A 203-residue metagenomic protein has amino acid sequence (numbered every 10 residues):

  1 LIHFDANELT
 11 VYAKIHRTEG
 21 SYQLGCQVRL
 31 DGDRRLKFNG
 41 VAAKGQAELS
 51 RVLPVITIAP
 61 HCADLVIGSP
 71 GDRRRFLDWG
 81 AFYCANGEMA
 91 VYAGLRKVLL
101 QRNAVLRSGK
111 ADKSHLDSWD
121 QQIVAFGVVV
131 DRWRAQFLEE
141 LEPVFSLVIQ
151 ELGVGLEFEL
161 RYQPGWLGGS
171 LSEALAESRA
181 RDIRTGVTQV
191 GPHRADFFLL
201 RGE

Functional and structural regions predicted by a protein language model:
L1-D72, A81-E88, E139-L147, E173-A180: Nucleotide-state sensing region of NTPase/ATPase domains
F4-D5, K110-E203: Conserved NTPase motor "head" modules and their coupling/switch loops across ABC/AAA+ ATPases, GTPases, and GHKL ATPases
N39, D78, D196: Acidic active-site catalytic centers that drive phospho-/nucleotidyl reactions and related ester hydrolyses
A42, L65-V66, C84, V91 (+4 more regions): Alpha-helix initiation/capping motif
E48, G68, D72, A90 (+3 more regions): A generic short alpha-helical patch detector that favors 3-5-residue windows in or near N-terminal regions
R51-I56, G68, R96-L106, L200: Noncatalytic linker/hinge segments flanking ATPase motor cores
D64, A93-G94, R194-F197: Low-complexity, flexible helical/coil segments
L77, C84-R134: Long, non-coiled-coil amphipathic alpha-helical linker/lever segments that couple catalytic cores to other domains
